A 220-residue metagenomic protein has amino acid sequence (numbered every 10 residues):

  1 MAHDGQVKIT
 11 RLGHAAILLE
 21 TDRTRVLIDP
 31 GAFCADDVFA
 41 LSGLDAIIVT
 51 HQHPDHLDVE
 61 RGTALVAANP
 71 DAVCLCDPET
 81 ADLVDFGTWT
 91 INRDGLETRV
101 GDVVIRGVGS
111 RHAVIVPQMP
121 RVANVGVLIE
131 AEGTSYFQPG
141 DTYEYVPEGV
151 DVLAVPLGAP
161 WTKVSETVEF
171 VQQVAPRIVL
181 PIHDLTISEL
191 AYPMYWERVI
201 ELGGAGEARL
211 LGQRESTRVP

Functional and structural regions predicted by a protein language model:
M1-S42, W89-G149, W161-E166, G212-P220: Core dinuclear metal-dependent hydrolase active-site scaffold
T10, A46-I48, L75, T90 (+5 more regions): Hydrophobic/aromatic beta-strand patches that form the interior of the parallel beta-sheet core in alpha/beta enzyme
T10, D85-R99, V168, I178-P220: Binuclear metal-ion centers of metallo-dependent hydrolases, dominated by the metallo-beta-lactamase
T24, A68-V73, V174-I178, G204-G206: A short helix->loop->beta-strand "cap" motif at the edges of active sites that frequently abuts
A32-C76, D151-A154, A175: Active-site metal-binding motif and surrounding structural segment of the metallo-beta-lactamase
H53, T80, R111, Y143 (+2 more regions): Catalytic metal-binding/acid-base residues of hydrolase active sites
D71-E79, I178-L185: Short internal beta-strands
D82-V84, T162-A175: A short, conserved beta-to-alpha structural element at the edge of catalytic cores that scaffolds binding
